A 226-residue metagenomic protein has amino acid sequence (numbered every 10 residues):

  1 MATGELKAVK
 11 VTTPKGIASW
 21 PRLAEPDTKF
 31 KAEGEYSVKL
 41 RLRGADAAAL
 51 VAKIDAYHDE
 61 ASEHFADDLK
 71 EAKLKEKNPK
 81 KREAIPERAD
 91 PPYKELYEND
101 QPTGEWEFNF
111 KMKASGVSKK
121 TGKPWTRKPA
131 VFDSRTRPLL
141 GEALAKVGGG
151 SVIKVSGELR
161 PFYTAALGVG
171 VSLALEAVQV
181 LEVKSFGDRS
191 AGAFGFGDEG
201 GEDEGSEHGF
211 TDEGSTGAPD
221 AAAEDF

Functional and structural regions predicted by a protein language model:
M1-A8, S185-F226: Acidic, gly/ser/pro-rich intrinsically disordered tails
M1-V117: OB-fold ssDNA-binding interfaces and closely related basic DNA-contact patches used across DNA replication/repair
V38, V155, L173-E176: Hydrophobic residues positioned within well-ordered beta-strands of beta-sheet architectures
I54-D59, P124-P129, D188-G201: Short intrinsically disordered coil segments
F110-L144: Glycine-aromatic-enriched beta-strand/loop faces of beta-sandwich-type recognition domains, especially lectin-like
F132-I153, F162-V171: Exposed beta-sheet edge/beta-hairpin loop segments within beta-rich domains
A165-S185: OB-fold/S1-family single-stranded nucleic acid-binding modules
